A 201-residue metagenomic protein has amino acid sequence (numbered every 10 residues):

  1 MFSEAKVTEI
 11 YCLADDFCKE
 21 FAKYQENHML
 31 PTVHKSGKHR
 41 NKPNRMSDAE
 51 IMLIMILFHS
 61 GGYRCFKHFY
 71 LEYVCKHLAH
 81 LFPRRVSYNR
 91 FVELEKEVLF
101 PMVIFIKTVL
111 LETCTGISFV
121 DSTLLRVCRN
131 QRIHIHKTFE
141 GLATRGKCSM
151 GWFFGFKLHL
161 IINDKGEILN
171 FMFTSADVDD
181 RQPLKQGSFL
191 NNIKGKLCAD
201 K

Functional and structural regions predicted by a protein language model:
M1-K201: Short alpha-helical elements
